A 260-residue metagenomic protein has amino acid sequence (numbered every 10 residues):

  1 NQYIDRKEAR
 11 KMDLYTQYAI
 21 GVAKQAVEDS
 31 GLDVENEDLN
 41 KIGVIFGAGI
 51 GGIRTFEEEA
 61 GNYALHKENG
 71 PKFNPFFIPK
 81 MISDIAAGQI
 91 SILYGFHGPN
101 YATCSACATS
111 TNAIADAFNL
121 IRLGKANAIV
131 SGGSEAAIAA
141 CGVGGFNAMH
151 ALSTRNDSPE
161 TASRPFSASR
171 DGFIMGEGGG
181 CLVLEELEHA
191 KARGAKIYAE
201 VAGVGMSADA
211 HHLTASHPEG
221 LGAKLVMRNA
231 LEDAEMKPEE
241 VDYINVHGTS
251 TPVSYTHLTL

Functional and structural regions predicted by a protein language model:
N1-I42, V226, A230-P238: Conserved active-site "lid/cap" helical segment
Q2-E8, A64-F76, L93-T103, E160-A168 (+1 more regions): Glycine/charged-rich beta-loop-alpha catalytic/anionic-binding loops adjacent to active sites
K11-T16, L39, F76-D84, Y101-T109: Active-site nucleophile and cofactor-binding loops and adjacent substrate-binding regions of central metabolic enzymes
A19-D33, A86, S91-Y94, P99-E135 (+1 more regions): Active-site-proximal alpha-helical scaffold in enzymes
Q25, S30, V34-F73: Hydrophobic alpha-helical hairpins/lids featuring a short glycine-rich hinge
K125-D171, V204-P218, G248-V253: Acyl-CoA/ACP chain-elongation machinery
D157-M236, E240-Y243: Condensing-enzyme catalytic core mediating Claisen C-C bond formation in acyl metabolism
T256-L260: Conserved small/polar residues in nucleotide/adenosyl-binding loops
